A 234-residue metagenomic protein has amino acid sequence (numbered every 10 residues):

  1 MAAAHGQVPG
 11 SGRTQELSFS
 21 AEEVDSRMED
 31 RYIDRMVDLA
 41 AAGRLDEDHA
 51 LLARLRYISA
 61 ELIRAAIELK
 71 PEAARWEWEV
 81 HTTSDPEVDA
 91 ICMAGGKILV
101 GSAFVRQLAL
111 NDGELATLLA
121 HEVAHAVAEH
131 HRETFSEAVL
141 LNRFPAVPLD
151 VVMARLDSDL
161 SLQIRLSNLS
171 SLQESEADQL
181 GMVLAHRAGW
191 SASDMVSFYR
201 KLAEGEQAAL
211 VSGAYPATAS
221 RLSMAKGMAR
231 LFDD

Functional and structural regions predicted by a protein language model:
M1-D234: A Zn2+-metalloprotease active-site environment signal
